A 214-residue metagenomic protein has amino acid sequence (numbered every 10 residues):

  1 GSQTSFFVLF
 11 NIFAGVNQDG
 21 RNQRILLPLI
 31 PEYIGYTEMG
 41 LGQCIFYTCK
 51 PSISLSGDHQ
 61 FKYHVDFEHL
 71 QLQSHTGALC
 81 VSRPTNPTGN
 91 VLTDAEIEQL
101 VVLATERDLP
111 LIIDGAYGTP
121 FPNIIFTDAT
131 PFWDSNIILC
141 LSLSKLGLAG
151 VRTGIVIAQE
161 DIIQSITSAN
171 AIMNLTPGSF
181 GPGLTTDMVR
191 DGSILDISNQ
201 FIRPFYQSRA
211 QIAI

Functional and structural regions predicted by a protein language model:
G1-R107, I112-D134, I138: Conserved core of the PLP fold type I
S5, L100, I202-F205, R209 (+1 more regions): Alpha-helical packing segments of well-folded alpha/beta enzyme cores
R21, I25, L41, W133 (+1 more regions): Conserved core segment of the aminotransferase class I/II
Q71, A213-I214: Amphipathic alpha-helical interaction segments
E96, P122, R152, R209-A210: Short, cationic motifs built from Arg/Lys/His that form the positively charged side of catalytic pockets
A104, V189-S193, A213: Alpha-helix capping/termination and helix-coil
